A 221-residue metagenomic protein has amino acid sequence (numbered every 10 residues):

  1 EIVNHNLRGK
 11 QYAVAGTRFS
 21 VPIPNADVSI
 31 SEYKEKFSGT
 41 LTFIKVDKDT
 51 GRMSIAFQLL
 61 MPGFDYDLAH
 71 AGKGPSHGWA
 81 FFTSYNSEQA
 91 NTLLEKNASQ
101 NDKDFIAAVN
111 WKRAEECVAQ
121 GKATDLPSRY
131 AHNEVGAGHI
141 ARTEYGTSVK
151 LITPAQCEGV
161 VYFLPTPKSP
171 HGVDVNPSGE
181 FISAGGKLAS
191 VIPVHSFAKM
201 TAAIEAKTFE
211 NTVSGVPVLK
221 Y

Functional and structural regions predicted by a protein language model:
E1-Y221: Predominantly soluble domains enriched in secretory-pathway, periplasmic, or organellar proteins
